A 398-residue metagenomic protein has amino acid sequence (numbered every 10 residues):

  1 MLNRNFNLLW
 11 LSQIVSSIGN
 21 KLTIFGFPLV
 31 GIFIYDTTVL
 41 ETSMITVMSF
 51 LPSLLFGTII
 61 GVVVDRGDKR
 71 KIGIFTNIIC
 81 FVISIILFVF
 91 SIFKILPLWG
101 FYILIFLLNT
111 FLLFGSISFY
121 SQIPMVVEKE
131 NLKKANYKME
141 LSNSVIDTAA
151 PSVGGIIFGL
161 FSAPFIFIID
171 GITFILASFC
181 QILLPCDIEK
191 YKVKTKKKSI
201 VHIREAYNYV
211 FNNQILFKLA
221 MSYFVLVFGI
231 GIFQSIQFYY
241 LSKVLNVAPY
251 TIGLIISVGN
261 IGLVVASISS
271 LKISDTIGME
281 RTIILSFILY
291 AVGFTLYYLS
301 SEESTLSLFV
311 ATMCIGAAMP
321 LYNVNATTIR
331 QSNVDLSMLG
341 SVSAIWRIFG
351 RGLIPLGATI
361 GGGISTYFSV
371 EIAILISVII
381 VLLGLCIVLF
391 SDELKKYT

Functional and structural regions predicted by a protein language model:
M1-P52, N208, N212-G259: Helix-loop boundary and gating motifs at the non-cytosolic
N5-Q13, G73, F101, S144 (+3 more regions): Hydrophobic alpha-helix/TM-entry signal in multi-pass membrane transporters
I14, P97-F114, V225, T305-L321: Hydrophobic core of transmembrane alpha-helices in multi-pass small-molecule transporters, especially MFS/SLC-type
P28-I34, F88-F93, A149-I169, K243-V244 (+1 more regions): Transmembrane alpha-helix termini and helix-breaking/packing motifs in multi-pass membrane transporters
V39-L40, K129-M139, P249-Y250, L336-I345: Loop-to-transmembrane helix entry/capping segments in MFS-fold secondary transporters and related SLC/MFSD carriers
L55-T58, R66, R70-I72, T76 (+7 more regions): C-terminal transmembrane bundle of multi-pass solute transporters/carriers
I105-D147, P151: Cytoplasmic helix-loop-helix junction between adjacent transmembrane helices in 12-TM secondary transporters
S121, M125, F167-K197, L389-T398: Helix-loop junctions on the cytosolic side of multi-pass membrane transporters, especially the intracellular loop
